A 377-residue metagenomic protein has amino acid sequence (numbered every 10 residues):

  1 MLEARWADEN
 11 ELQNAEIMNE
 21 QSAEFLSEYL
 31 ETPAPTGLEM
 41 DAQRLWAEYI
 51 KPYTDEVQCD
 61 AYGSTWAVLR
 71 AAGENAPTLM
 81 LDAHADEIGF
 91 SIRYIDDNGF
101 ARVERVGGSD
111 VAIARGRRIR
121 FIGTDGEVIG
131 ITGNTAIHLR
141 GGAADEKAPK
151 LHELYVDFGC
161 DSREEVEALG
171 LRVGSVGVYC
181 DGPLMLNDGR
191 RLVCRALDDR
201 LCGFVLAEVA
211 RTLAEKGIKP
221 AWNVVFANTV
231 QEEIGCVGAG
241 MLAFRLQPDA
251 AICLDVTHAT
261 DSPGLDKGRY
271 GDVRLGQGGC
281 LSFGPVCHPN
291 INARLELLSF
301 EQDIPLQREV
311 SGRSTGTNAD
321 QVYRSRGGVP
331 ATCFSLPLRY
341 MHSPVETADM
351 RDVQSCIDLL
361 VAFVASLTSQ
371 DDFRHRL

Functional and structural regions predicted by a protein language model:
M1-L377: N-terminal hydrophobic/helix-forming segments and targeting peptides
